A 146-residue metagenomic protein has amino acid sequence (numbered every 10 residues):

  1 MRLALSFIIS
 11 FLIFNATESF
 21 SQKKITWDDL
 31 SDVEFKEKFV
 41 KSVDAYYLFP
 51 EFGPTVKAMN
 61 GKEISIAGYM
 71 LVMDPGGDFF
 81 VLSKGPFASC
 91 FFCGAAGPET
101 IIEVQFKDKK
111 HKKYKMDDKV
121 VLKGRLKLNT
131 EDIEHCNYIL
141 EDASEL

Functional and structural regions predicted by a protein language model:
M1-A4: Positively charged n-region of N-terminal signal peptides that target proteins for export
S6-N15: Bacterial N-terminal signal peptides
F20-L146: OB-fold and OB-like single-stranded nucleic-acid-recognition modules and their adjacent interaction interfaces
